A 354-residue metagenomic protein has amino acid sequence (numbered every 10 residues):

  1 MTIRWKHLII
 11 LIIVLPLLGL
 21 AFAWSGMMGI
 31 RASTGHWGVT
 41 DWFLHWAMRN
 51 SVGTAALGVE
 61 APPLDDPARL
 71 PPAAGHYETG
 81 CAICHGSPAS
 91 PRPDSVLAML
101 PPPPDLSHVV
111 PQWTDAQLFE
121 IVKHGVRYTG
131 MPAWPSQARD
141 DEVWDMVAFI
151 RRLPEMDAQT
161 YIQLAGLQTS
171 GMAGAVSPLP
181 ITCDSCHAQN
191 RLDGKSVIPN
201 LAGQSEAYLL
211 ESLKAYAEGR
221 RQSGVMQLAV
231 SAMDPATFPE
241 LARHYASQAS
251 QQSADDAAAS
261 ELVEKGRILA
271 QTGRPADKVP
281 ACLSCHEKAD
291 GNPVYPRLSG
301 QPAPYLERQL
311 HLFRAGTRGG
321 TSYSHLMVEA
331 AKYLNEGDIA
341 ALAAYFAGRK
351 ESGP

Functional and structural regions predicted by a protein language model:
T2-S87, P93-V96, V109-K123, T129-S185 (+5 more regions): Periplasmic c-type cytochrome electron-transfer domains
P93-M99, K195-N200, V294-G300: Short cysteine/histidine-rich zinc-coordinating motifs and their immediately flanking basic loops
D94, L100, S205-Q227, A258 (+2 more regions): Extended intrinsically disordered, low-complexity coil regions enriched in Ser, Thr, Gly, Ala and often Pro
P101-P103, D141: Extracytoplasmic
T129, P199, A207, P296 (+1 more regions): Glycine-centered loop/turn positions within well-structured domains that cap or flank conserved ligand/cofactor-binding
S170-V197, Q252, A258-V294: Surface-exposed interaction/gating patches
F238, P280-A289, V294-P354: C-terminal functional regions that serve as terminal interaction/effector modules
